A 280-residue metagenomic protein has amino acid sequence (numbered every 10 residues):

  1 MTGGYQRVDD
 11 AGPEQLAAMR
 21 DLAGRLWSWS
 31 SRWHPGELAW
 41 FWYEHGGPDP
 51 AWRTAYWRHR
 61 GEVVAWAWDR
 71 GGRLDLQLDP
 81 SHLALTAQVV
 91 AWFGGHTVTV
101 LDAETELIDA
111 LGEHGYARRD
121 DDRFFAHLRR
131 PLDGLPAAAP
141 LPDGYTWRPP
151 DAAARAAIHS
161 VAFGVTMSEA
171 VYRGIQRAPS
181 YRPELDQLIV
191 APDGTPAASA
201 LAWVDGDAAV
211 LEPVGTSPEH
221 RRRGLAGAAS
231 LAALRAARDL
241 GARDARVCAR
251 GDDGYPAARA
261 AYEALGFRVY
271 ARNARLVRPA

Functional and structural regions predicted by a protein language model:
M1, V63, R70-D143, A274-R278: Acyl-donor-binding surface of acyltransferase catalytic domains
M1-F41, A138-E169: Short amphipathic alpha-helix that is part of the acyltransferase structural core
L38, E44-H45, W68-G72, G164-S217: A conserved beta-strand-loop-helix scaffold within acyl/acetyltransferase catalytic domains
T54-R58, D186-V190, A245-R246: Cytosolic beta-strand hydrophobic patch enriched in CBS
H82-G94, P213-T216, R222-D239, R259-A264: Conserved acetyl-CoA-binding loop-helix of GNAT-fold acetyltransferases
G94-A103, A237-G251: Conserved GNAT acetyl-CoA-binding A-motif
D102-D121, G227, G251-A271: Conserved active-site alpha-helix within GNAT-family acetyltransferase domains
F125-T146, R243-R259, L265-A280: C-terminal "cap" of GNAT-fold acetyltransferases
